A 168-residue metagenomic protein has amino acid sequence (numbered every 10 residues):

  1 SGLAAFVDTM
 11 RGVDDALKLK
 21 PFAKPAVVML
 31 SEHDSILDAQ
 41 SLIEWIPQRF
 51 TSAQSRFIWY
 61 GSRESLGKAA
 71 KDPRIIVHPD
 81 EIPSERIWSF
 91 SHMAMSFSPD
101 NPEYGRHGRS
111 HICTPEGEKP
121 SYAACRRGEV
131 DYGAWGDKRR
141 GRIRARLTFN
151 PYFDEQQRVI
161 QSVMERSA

Functional and structural regions predicted by a protein language model:
S1-L66, I76-R140, A145-R166: Serine-hydrolase catalytic core
